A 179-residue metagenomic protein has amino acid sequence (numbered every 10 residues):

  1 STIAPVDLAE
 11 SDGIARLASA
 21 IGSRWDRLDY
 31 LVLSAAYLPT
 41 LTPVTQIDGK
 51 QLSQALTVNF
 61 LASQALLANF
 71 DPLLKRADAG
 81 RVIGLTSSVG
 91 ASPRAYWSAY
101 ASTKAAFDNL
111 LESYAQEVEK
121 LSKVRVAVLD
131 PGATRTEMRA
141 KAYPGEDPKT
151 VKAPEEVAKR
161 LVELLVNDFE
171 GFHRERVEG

Functional and structural regions predicted by a protein language model:
S1-D12: Rossmann-fold cofactor-recognition segment
A15, A36-S53, Y96: Conserved mid-core segment of classical short-chain dehydrogenase/reductases
A20-L33, P39-T40: A glycine-rich helix->loop->beta "capping" turn within Rossmann-like NAD(P)(H)-dependent oxidoreductase domains
G22-S23, V58-D78, A115-Q116: Amphipathic alpha-helical dimer-interface segment in Rossmann-like NAD(P)H-dependent oxidoreductases
D29, T45-Q64, I83, F107: Catalytic Tyr-X3-Lys loop
V32, I83, V126-L129, R139: Hydrophobic structural elements of the Rossmann-like NAD(P)H-binding subdomain that define the short-chain
Y37, K75, A79-K120, D130-A133: Catalytic loop of short-chain dehydrogenase/reductase
V124, V128-L129, T136, P144-G179: C-terminal helical subdomain
